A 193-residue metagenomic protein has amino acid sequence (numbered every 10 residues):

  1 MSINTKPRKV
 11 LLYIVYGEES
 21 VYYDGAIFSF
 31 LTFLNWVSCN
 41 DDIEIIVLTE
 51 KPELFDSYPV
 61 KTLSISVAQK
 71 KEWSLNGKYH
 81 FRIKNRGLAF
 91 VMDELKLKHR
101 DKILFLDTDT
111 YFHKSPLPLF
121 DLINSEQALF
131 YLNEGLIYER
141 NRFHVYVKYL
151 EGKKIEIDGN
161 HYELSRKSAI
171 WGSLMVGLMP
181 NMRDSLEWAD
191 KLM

Functional and structural regions predicted by a protein language model:
M1-Y79, D93-H99: N-terminal anchoring/stem segment of glycosyltransferases
Y13-Y16, V47-E50, L106-T108, Y131-N133 (+1 more regions): Short His-Asn-centered micro-motif
L54-D56, W73, F112-K114, F120 (+3 more regions): Short catalytic/ligand-binding loop motif for oxyanion handling, primarily in non-cytosolic enzymes, centered on
K61, N76-I83, F143-K148: Short, surface-exposed amphipathic charged segments that create phosphate/polyanion-binding patches used for binding
K71-L104, K114, P118, A128-Y131 (+1 more regions): A conserved donor-nucleotide-binding helix/loop in the catalytic core of Leloir-type glycosyltransferases
Y111-E151: Conserved donor-nucleotide/metal-binding helix-loop-beta segment in metal-dependent transferases, i.e., the alpha-helix
L150-R166: Short, flexible, basic/aromatic active-site loop/helix in glycosyltransferases
Y162-M193: Catalytic core and acceptor-binding pocket of nucleotide-sugar-dependent glycosyltransferases
